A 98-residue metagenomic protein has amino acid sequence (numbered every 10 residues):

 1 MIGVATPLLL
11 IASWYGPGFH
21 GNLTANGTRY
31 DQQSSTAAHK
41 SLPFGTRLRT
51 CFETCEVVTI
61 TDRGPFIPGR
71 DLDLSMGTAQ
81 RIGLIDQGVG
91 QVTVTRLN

Functional and structural regions predicted by a protein language model:
M1-N98: Secreted/periplasmic proteins
